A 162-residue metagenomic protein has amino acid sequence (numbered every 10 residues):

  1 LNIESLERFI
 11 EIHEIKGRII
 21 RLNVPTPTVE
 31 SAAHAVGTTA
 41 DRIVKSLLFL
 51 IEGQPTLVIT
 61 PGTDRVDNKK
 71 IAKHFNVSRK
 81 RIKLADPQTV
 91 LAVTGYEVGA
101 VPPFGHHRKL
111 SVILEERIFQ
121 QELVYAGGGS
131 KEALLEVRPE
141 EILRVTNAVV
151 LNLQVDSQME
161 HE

Functional and structural regions predicted by a protein language model:
L1-E162: Extended, low-hydrophobicity, polar/charged segments
